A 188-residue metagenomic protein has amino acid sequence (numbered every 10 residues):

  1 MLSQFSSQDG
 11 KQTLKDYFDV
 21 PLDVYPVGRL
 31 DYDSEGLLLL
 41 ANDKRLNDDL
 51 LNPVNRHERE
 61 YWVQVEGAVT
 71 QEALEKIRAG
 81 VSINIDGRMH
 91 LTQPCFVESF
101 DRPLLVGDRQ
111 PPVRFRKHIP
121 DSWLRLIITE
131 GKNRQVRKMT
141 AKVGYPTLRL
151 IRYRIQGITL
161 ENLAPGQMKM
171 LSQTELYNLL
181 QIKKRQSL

Functional and structural regions predicted by a protein language model:
M1-L188: RNA pseudouridine synthases
